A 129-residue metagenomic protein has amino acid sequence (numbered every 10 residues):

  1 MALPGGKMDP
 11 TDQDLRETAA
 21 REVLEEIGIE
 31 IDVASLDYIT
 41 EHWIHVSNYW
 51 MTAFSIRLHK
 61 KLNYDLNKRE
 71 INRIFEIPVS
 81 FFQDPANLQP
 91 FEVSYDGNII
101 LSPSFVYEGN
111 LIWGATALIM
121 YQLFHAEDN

Functional and structural regions predicted by a protein language model:
M1-K7: Active-site cofactor/substrate anionic-group-binding motifs, chiefly glycine- and Lys/Arg-rich phosphate-binding loops
K7-I112, Q122-N129: Unchanged
T116: NAD(P)-dependent dehydrogenases' Rossmann-like dinucleotide-binding region
I119: Cytochrome P450 heme-iron axial ligand motif
